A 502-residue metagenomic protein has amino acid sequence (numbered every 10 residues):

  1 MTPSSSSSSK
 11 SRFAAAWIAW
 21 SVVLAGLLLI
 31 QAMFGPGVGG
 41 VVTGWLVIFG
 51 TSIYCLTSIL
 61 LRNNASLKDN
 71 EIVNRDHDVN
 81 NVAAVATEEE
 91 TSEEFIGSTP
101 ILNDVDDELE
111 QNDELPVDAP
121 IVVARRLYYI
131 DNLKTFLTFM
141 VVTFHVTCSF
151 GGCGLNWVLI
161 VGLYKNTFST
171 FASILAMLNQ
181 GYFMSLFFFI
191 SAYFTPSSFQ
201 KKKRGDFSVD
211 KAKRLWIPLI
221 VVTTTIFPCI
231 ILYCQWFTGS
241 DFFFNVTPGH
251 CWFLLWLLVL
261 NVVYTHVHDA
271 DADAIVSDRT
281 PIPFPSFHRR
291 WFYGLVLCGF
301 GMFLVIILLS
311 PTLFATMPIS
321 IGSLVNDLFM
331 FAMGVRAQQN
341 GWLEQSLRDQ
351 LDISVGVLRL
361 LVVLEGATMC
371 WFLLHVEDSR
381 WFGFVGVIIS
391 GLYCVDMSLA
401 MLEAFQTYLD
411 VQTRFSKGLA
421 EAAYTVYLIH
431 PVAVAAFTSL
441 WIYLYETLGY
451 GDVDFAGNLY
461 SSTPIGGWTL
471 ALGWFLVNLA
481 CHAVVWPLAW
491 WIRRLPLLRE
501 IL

Functional and structural regions predicted by a protein language model:
T2-R75, E88, E93-L502: Alpha-helical transmembrane segments and their immediate juxtamembrane cytosolic regions
V79-V82, T91: Non-globular terminal segments used for targeting and regulation at membranes
